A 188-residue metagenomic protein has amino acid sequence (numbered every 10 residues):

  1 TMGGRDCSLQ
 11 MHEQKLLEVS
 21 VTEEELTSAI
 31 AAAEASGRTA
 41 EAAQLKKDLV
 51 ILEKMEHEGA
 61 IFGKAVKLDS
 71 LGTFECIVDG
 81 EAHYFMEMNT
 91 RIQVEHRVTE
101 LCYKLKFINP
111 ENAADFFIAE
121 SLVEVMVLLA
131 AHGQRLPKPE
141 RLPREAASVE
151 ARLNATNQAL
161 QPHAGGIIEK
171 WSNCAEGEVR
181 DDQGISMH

Functional and structural regions predicted by a protein language model:
T1-H188: ATP-dependent carboxylate activation and anion-phosphoryl transfer catalytic cores that bind Mg-ATP to form
